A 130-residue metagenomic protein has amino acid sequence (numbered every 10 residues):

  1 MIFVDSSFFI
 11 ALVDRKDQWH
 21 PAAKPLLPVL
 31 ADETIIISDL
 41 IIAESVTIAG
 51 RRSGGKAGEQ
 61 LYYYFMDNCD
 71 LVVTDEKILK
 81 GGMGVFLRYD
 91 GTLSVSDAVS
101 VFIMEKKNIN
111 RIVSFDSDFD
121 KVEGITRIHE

Functional and structural regions predicted by a protein language model:
M1, V101-F102, K106-E130: Acidic, PIN/NYN-like endoribonuclease modules and their adjacent C-terminal/linker elements
M1-I37, G50-Y63: Short, well-structured N-terminal submotif of metal-dependent ribonuclease cores
V4-D5, D39, L93-S94, D116 (+1 more regions): Histidine- and aromatic-rich ligand-binding microenvironments
L30-E33, D67-N68, Y89, V122: Structured helix-beta-strand junction loops
S38-E44: Short, conserved active-site loops that position catalytic residues or coordinate cofactors/metal ions across diverse
T47-G50, E105: Short glycine/serine- and small hydrophobic-enriched flexible loop segments
L71-V113: Active-site neighborhoods of divalent-metal-dependent phosphate/nucleic-acid chemistry enzymes
